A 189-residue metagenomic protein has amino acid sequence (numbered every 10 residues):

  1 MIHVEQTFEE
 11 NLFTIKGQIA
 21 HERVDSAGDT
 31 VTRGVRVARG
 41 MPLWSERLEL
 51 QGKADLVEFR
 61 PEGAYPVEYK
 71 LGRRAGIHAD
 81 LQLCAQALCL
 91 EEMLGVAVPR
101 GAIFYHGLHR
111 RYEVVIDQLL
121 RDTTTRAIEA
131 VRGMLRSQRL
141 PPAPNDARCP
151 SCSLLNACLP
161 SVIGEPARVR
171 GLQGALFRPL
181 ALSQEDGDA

Functional and structural regions predicted by a protein language model:
M1-A64, R73-R74, L176, D188-A189: Metal-dependent nuclease catalytic cores that hydrolyze phosphodiester bonds in DNA/RNA, characterized by
M1-Q6, E92-A97, P160-P166: Short helix-capping/linker segments at secondary-structure and domain boundaries
T7, A127-A130, M134, A175 (+1 more regions): Residues that form generic nucleotide/phosphate-binding pockets
N11, S45, G76-I77, D117 (+3 more regions): Alpha-helix initiation/capping motif
V24-D25, V31, D80, E92 (+2 more regions): Metal-cofactor-dependent catalytic cores
W44-G52, V57-Q138, P142-N145, P150-N156: Nucleic-acid nuclease catalytic cores
R139-E185: Cysteine-cluster motifs in flexible loop/terminal segments that predominantly coordinate metals
